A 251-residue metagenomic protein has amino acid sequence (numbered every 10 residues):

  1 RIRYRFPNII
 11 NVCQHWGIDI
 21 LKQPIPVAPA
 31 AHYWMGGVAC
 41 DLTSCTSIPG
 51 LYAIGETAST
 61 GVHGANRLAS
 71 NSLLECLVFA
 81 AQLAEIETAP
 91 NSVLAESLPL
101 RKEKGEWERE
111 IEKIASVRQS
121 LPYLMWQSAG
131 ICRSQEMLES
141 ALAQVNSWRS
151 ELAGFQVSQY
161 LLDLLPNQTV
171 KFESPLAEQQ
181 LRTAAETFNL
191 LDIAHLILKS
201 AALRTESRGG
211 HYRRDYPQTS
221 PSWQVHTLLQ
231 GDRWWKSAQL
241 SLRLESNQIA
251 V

Functional and structural regions predicted by a protein language model:
R1-I25, L77, I86-T88, S92 (+1 more regions): An anion/pyrophosphate-binding glycine-rich loop and adjacent beta-alpha core in soluble alpha-beta enzymes
P7-Y52: FAD/FMN-dependent oxidoreductases across multiple families
Y33, A39-A53, T57-V251: Glycine- and aromatic-enriched mobile tails/lids
